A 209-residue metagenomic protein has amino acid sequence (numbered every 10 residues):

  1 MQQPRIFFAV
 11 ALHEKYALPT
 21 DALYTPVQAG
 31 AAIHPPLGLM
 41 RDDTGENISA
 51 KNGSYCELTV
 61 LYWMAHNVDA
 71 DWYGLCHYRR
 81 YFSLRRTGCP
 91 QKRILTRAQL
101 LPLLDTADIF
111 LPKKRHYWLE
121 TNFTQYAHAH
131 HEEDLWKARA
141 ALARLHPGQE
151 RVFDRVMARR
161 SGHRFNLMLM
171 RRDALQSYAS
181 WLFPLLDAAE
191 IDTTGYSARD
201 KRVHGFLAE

Functional and structural regions predicted by a protein language model:
M1-E209: ER/Golgi luminal nucleotide-sugar-dependent glycosyltransferases, focusing on the catalytic module
